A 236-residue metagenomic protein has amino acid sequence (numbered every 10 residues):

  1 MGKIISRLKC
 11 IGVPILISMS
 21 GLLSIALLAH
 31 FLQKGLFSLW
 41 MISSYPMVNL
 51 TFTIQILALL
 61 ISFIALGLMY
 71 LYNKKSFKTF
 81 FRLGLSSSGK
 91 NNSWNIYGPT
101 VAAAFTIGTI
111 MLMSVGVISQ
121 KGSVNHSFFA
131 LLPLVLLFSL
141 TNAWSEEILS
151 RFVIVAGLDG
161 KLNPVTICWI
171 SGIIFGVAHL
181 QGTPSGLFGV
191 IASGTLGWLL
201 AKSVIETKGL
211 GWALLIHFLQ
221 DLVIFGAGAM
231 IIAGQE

Functional and structural regions predicted by a protein language model:
M1-S87, F225-E236: N-terminal, membrane-interfacial amphipathic/helix-forming hydrophobic leader that caps and precedes the first
G12, N95-A102, L132-L136, V165-I170 (+2 more regions): Hydrophobic alpha-helical transmembrane segments
L39-Q55, L71-N142, G160, G234-E236: Juxtamembrane helix-loop-helix connectors linking adjacent transmembrane helices in multi-pass membrane enzymes
I56-I61, L132-L137, L149, V190-T195 (+2 more regions): Membrane-embedded alpha-helical segments of multi-pass membrane proteins, especially the transmembrane helices
T106-L112, P164-H179: Small-polar-interrupted transmembrane alpha-helices in polytopic inner-membrane proteins
I118-N125, H179-L187: Membrane-interface helix caps and helix-loop-helix hairpins in membrane proteins
W144-I170, I205-G209: Membrane-interface helix/loop boundary segments of multi-pass membrane proteins
C168-G172, S185-E236: Functionally important transmembrane alpha-helices
